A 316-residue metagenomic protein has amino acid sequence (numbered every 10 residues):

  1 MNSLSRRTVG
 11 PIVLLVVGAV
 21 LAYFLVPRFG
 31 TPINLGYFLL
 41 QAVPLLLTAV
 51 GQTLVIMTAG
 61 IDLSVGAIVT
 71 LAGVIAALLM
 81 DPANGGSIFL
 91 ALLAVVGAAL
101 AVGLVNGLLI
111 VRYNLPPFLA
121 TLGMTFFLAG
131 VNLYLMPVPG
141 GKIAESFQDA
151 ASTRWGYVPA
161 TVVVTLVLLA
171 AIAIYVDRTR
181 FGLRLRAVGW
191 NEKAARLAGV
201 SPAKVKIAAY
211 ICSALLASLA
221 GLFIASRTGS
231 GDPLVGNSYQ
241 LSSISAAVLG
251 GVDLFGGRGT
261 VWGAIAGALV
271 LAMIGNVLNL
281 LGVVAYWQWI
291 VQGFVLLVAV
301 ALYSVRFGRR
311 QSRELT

Functional and structural regions predicted by a protein language model:
M1-V20, F24, A170-A171, W190 (+2 more regions): Cytosolic-side transmembrane-helix boundaries in multi-pass membrane proteins
G10, L21-V26, T153-V188, S201 (+2 more regions): Alpha-helical transmembrane segments of multi-pass integral membrane proteins
P11-Y23, Q52, T125-N132, V164-I174 (+4 more regions): Hydrophobic core segments of alpha-helical transmembrane domains in multi-pass membrane transport and ion-translocation
A19-N84, L108-Y113, A247, G251-V261 (+1 more regions): Single transmembrane alpha-helix segments in multi-pass membrane proteins
N84-T125, V167, A266-G267, L271: Alpha-helical transmembrane segments within multi-pass membrane transporters and channels
Y113, P117-R178, V205-A208, R227-G236 (+1 more regions): Transmembrane helix-bundle core of multi-pass membrane transporters and related energy-transducing complexes
S201-A225, N237: Transmembrane alpha-helices
A217, R227-G293: Transmembrane alpha-helical segments in multi-pass inner-membrane proteins
